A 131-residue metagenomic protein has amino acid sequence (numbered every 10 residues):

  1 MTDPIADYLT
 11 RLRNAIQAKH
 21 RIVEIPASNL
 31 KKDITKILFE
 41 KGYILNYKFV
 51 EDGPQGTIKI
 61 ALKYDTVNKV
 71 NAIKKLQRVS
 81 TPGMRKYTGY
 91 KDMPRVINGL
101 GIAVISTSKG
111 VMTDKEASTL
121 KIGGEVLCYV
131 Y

Functional and structural regions predicted by a protein language model:
M1-Y131: Core subunits and conserved enzymes of cellular information-processing and envelope-translocation systems across
